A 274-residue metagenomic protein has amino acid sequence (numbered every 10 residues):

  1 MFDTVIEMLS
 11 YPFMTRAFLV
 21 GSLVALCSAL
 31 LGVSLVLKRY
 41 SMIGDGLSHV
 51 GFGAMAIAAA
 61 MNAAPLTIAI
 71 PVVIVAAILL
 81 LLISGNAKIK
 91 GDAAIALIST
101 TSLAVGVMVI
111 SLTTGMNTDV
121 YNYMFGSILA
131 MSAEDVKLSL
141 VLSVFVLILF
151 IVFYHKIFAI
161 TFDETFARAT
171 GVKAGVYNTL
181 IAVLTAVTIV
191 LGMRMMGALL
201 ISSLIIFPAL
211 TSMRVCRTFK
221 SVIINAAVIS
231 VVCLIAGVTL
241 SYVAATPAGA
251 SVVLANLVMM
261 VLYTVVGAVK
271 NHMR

Functional and structural regions predicted by a protein language model:
F2-R16, A87, I95-H155: Transmembrane helix-bundle core of multi-pass membrane transporters and related energy-transducing complexes
T4-L9, M124, I128-L129, I229-V266: C-terminal binding/interaction regions
A17-V20, L66-V73, D92-A96, L140 (+2 more regions): Loop-to-transmembrane alpha-helix initiation sites
S22, L26-L30, P71-L79, V105 (+5 more regions): Generic alpha-helical transmembrane segments of integral inner-membrane proteins, especially permease/transport modules
V33-M116, S212-I224, S241-A244, G267-V269: Short loop segments and helix-boundary regions at transmembrane helix junctions of multi-pass inner-membrane proteins
V136-P208: Helix-loop-helix "hairpin" substructures at the membrane interface of multi-pass membrane proteins
H155-K156, V265-R274: Membrane-interface capping segments at transmembrane-helix boundaries
I201-A250: Transmembrane alpha-helical segments in multi-pass inner-membrane proteins
